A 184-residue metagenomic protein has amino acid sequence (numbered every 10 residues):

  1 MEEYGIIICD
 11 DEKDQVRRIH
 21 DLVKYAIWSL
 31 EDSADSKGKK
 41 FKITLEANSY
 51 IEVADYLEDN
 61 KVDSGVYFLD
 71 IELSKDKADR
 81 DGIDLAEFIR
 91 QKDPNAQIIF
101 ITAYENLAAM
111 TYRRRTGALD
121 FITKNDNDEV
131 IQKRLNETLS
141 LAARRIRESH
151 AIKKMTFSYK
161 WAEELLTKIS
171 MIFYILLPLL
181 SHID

Functional and structural regions predicted by a protein language model:
E2, K39, V62, T116 (+1 more regions): Structured loop/turn residues at beta-strand edges in well-structured enzyme cores
E2-K24: Conserved acidic segment of CheY-like receiver
V16, V53-A54, L107-A109: Short, well-ordered alpha-helical microsegments
A26-E31: Short loop/turn segments immediately following beta-strands, especially the blade-tip and inter-blade linker loops
K37-V66: Acidic, metal-coordinating helix/loop segments flanking the phosphotransfer/catalytic sites of two-component signaling
S64-R145: CheY-like receiver
K133-D184: Conserved binding/recognition cores within well-folded domains
